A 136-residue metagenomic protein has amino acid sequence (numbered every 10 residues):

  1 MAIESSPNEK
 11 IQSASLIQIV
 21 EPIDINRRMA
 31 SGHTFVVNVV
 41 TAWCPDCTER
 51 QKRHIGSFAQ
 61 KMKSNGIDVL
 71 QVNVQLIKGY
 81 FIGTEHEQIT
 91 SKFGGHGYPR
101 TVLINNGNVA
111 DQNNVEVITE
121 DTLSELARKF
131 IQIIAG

Functional and structural regions predicted by a protein language model:
M1-R27: N-terminal "domain-start" segment that seeds a small globular fold
L16-E21, V39, A59, K63-T84: Thiol-based oxidoreductase modules, predominantly thioredoxin-like and allied folds used for disulfide exchange
M29-C44: Short active-site neighborhood of thiol/selenol oxidoreductases, capturing the structured segment around
C44-C47, T101: The canonical Cys-X-X-Cys-His
C47-K63: Typically the conserved alpha-helix immediately C-terminal to a functionally engaged Cys/Sec in thioredoxin-like
K61, K92-F93: A general structural signal for stabilizing positions within well-ordered secondary structure
H86-S91: Short, P/G- and charge-enriched loop/turn segments at secondary-structure junctions
G94-G136: Non-catalytic, surface beta->alpha helical segment in thiol-disulfide oxidoreductase systems
